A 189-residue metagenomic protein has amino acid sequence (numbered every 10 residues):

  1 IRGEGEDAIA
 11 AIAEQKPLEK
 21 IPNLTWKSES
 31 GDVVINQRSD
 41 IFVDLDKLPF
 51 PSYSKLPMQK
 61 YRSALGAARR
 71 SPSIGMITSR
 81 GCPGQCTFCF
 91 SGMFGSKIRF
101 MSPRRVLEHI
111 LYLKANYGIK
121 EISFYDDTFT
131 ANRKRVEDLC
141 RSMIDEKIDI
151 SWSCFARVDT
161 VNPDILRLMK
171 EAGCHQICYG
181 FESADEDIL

Functional and structural regions predicted by a protein language model:
I1-D44: Glycine-rich beta-alpha loop elements in corrinoid/cobalamin-binding modules across cobalamin-dependent enzymes
P51-L189: Radical SAM [4Fe-4S] cluster-binding motif and immediate context
